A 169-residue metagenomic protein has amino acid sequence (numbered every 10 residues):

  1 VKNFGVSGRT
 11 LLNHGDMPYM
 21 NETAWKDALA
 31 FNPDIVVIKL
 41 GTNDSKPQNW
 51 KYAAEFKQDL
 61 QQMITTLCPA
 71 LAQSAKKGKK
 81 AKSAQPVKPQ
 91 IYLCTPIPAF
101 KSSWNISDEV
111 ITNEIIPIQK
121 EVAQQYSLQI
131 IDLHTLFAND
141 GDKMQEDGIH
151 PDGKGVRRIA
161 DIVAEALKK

Functional and structural regions predicted by a protein language model:
V1-K2, F31-V37, P86-I91, Y126-Q129: Loop/turn elements at helix/coil->beta-strand transitions in domains of secreted/extracellular proteins
V1-Q61: Conserved SGNH/GDSL esterase-like catalytic core that processes O-acyl groups on lipids and polysaccharides
G5, L40-T42, T95, H134-F137: Short, small-residue-rich loop/turn micro-motifs
W25, L60-I64, I116, K120: Generic structural signal for well-ordered alpha-helices, preferentially at hydrophobic/aromatic core positions
K26-D34, Q73-K80, Q124, A164-K169: N-terminal secretory targeting modules
K39-N43, T66-N113: Active-site segments of SGNH/GDSL-like serine hydrolases that catalyze O-acetyl group transfer/hydrolysis on lipids
P96-K169: Catalytic His-Asp segment of secreted/periplasmic serine-dependent ester chemistry enzymes
